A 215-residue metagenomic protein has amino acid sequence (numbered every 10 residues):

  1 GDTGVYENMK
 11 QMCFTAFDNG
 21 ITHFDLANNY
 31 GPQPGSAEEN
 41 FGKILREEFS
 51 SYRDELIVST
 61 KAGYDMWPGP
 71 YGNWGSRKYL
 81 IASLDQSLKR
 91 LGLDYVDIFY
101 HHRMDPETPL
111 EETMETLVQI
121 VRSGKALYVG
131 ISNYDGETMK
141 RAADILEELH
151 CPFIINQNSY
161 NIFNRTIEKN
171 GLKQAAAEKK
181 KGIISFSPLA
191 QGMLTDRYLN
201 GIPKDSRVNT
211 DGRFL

Functional and structural regions predicted by a protein language model:
G1-E7, D65-I81, H102-T108: Active-site mouth loops of central-metabolism enzymes
G1-L56, R122: N-terminal binding-site loop/beta-alpha segment at the start of enzyme catalytic domains that lines or forms
E7, M104, T108-L215: Beta/alpha (TIM)-barrel catalytic core signal, keyed to glycine-rich beta->alpha loops juxtaposed to Asp/Glu that bind
T15, N19, R90-L91, G124 (+1 more regions): Structural motif
A16, F24, F41, V58 (+7 more regions): Conserved, mostly hydrophobic/aromatic
D18, Y79-Y100, E147: CE4/NodB-like, metal-dependent polysaccharide N-deacetylase domain that modifies extracellular/periplasmic N-acetylated
S51-L56, D94-I98, L127-Y128, C151-I155: Short acidic capping loops at alpha-helix termini that bridge into adjacent secondary structure
R53-M66, Q157-Y160: A short, structured active-site edge motif that brings together acidic residues
